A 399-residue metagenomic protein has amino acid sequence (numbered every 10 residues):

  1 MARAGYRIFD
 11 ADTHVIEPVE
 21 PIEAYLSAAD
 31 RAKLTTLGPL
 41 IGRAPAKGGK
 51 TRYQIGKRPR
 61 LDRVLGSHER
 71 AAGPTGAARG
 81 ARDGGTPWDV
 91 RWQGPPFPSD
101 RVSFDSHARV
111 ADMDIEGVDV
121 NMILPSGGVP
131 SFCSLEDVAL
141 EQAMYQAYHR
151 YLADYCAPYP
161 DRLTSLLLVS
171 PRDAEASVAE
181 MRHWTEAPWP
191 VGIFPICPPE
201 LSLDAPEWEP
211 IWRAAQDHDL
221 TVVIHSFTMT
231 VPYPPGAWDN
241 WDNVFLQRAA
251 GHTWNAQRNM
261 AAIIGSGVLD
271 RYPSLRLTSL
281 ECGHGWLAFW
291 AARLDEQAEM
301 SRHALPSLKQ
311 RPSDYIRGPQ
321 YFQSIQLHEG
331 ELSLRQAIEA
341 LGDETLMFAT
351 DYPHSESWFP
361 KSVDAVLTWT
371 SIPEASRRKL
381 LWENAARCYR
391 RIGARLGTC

Functional and structural regions predicted by a protein language model:
A2-F9, V19-V120, R150-P158, A179-H183 (+7 more regions): Mid-to-C-terminal alpha-helical segments outside catalytic/metal-binding sites
F9-A11, I224, L280, T350: Active-site flanking residues adjacent to catalytic metal/cofactor-binding acidic residues
I16-V19, N121-I123, V129-S134, D173-S177 (+4 more regions): Short catalytic/ligand-binding loop motif for oxyanion handling, primarily in non-cytosolic enzymes, centered on
W92-R101, A111-L135, R162-S170, V191-P195: Divalent metal-dependent hydrolysis catalytic cores, especially in the metallo-beta-lactamase
S99-H107, M144-R150, E200-P210: Aromatic- and glycine-enriched glycan-recognition loops and surfaces that form the carbohydrate-binding subsites
L135-E136, D239-A249, K361-A365, W369: Short glycine/proline- and charge-enriched loop/turn segments that cap or connect secondary-structure elements
D137-Q142: Internal helix-loop-helix
A143, C156-T164, V169, D173-E175 (+3 more regions): Catalytic pocket-lining loop regions of alpha/beta-barrel enzymes, especially the amidohydrolase/enolase/GH5 lineages
